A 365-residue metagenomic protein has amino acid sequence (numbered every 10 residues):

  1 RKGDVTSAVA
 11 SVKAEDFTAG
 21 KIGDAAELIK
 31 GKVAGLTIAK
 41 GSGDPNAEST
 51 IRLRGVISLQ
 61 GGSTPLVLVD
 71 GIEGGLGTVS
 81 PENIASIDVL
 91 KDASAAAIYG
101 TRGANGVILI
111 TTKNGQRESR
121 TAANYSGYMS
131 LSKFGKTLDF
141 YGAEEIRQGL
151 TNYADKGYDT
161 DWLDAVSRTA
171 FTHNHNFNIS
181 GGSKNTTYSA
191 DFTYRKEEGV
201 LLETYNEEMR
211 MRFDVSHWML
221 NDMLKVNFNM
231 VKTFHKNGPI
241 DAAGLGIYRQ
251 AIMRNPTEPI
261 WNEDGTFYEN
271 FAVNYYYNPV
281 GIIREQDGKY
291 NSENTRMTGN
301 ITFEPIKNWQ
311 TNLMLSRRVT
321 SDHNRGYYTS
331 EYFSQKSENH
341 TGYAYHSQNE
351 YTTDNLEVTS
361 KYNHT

Functional and structural regions predicted by a protein language model:
R1-F213, W218-M219, L224-N227, V231-T233 (+1 more regions): Short, small/polar-rich motifs associated with maturation and membrane association, primarily at protein termini
G3, R117-D159, V200-N206, R210-R296 (+1 more regions): Surface-exposed loop/interface segments of Gram-negative outer-membrane beta-barrel transport/assembly proteins
I29, A34, P256-T257, K307: Proline-centered flexible-loop/turn and helix-kink motifs
I179, T302, I306-K307: Long hydrophobic segments that form regular secondary structure
D191-T193, I306, M314-S316: Acidic/polar N-terminal loop/beta-strand segments that form early-domain functional surfaces
